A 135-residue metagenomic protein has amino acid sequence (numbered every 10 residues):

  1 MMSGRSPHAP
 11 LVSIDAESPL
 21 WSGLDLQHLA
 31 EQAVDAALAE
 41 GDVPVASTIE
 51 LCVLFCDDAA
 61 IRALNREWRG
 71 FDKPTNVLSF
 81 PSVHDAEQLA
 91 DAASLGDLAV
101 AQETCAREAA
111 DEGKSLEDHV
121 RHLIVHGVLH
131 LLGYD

Functional and structural regions predicted by a protein language model:
M1-V120, L129-D135: An acidic/histidine-cluster motif and surrounding catalytic segment that typifies divalent-metal-assisted enzyme active
